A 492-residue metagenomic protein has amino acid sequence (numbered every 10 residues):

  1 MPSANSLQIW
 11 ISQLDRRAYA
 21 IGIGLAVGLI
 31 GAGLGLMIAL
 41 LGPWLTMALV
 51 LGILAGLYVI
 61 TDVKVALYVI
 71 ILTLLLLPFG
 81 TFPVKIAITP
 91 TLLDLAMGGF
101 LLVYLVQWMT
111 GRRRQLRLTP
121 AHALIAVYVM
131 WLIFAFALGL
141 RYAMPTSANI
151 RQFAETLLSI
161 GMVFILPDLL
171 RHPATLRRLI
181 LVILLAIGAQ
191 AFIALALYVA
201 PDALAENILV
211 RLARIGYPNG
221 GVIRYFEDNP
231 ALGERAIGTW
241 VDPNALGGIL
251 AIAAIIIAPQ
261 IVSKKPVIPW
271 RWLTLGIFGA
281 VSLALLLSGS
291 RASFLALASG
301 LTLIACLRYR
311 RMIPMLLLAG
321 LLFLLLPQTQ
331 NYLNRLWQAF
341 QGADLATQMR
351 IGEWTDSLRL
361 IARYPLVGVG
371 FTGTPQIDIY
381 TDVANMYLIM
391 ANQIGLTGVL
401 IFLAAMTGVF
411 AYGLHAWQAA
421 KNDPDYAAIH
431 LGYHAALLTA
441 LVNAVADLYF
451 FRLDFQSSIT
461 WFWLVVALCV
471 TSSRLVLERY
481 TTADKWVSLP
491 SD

Functional and structural regions predicted by a protein language model:
P2, D15, Y19, M37 (+7 more regions): A membrane-periplasm/extracellular boundary helix in multi-pass inner-membrane enzymes that assemble envelope glycans
P2-S3, L29-A32, G52-A55, I125-L138 (+5 more regions): Alpha-helical transmembrane segments of multi-pass inner-membrane proteins
W10-A26, T61-V63: N-terminal membrane topogenic signal
A32, I313, A319, A435-D492: Transmembrane alpha-helices of multi-pass inner-membrane enzymes
P43-L54, T89-V106, F153-M162, L246-A254 (+3 more regions): Membrane-embedded alpha-helical segments of multi-pass membrane proteins, especially the transmembrane helices
L57-I160, A440: N-terminal hydrophobic segments of proteins, predominantly signal-anchor/transmembrane helices of inner/organellar
E234, Q330-T397, L414-A420: Long extracytoplasmic/lumenal interhelical loops at the membrane interface of multi-pass membrane proteins
G276-G279, L414-Y449, W461: Loop-to-helix entry and N-terminal half of a specific, functionally important transmembrane alpha helix in multi-pass
